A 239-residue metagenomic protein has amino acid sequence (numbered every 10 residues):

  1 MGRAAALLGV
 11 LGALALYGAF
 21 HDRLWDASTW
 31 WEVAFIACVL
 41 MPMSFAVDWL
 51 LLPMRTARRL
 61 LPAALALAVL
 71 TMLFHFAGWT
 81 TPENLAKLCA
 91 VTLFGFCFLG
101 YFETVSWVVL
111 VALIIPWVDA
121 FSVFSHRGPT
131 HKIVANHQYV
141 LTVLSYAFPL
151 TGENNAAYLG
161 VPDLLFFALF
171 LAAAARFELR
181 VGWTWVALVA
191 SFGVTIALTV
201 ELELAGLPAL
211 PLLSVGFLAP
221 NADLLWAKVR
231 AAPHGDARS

Functional and structural regions predicted by a protein language model:
M1-S239: A membrane-topology feature that recognizes alpha-helical transmembrane segments and their immediate juxtamembrane
